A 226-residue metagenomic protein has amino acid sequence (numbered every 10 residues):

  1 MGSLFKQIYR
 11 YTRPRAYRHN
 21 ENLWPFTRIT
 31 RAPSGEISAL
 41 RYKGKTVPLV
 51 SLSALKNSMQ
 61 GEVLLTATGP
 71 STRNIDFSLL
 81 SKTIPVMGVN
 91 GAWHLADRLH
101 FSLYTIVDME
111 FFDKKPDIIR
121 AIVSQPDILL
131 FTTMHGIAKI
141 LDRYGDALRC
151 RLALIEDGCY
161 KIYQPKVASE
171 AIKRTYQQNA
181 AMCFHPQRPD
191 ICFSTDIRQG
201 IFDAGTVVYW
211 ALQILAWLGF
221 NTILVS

Functional and structural regions predicted by a protein language model:
M1-V47: Membrane-proximal basic amphipathic "stem/tether" segments
T27, R41-G44, I84, G91 (+1 more regions): Acidic/Gly/His-enriched mid-domain segments of enzyme catalytic cores or analogous surface patches that mediate
K43-K56, P70-N74: A short, well-structured juxtamembrane/interface segment
P48, K114-K115, V207-V208: Amphipathic coiled-coil/heptad-repeat helices and related helical stalk/stem segments that mediate oligomerization
S53-A54, D76, D117-A121, L212-I214: A generic local secondary-structure boundary/capping motif
N57-V63: A short, charged/proline- and glycine-enriched loop that marks the coil->beta-strand transition at the N-terminal
L64-D97: Glycine-rich N-terminal segment of FAD-binding domains in flavoprotein oxidoreductases, spanning the beta-loop-helix
L64-P70, N90, D196-A216, F220-S226: Glycine-rich anion-binding loop/nest that anchors nucleotide
